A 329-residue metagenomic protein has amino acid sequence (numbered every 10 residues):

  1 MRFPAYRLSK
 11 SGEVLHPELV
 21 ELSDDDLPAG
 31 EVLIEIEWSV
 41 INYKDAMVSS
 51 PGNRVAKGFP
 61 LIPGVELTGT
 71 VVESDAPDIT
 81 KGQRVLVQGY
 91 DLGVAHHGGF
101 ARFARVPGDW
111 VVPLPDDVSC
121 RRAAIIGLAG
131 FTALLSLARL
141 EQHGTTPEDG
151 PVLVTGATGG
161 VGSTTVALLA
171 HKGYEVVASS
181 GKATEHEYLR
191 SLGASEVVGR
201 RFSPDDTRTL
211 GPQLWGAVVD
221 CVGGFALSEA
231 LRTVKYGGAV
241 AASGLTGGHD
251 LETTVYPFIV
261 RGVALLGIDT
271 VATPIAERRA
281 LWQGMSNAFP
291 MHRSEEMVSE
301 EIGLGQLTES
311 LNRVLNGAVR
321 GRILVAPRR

Functional and structural regions predicted by a protein language model:
D25-I41, G52-D91: Glycine-rich beta-strand-centered segment in the early N-terminal region that forms part of a ligand/cofactor-binding
E66, Q83-R84, F103, P151 (+2 more regions): Residue-level marker of beta-strand positions
L86, G216-V219, A241: N-terminal Rossmann-like NAD(P) cofactor-binding module of classical short-chain dehydrogenase/reductase
V87-L153: NAD(P)H dinucleotide-binding glycine-rich loop of Rossmann-like/cofactor-binding domains, especially the beta1-alpha1
G130, G156-S163, G223: Glycine-rich NAD(P) Rossmann-fold beta1-alpha1 loop
A170-A226, Q283: Adenosine-nucleotide cofactor-binding segment
F225-M291, A326-R329: Glycine-rich phosphate-binding loop and adjacent beta-alpha segment of Rossmann(oid) nucleotide-cofactor-binding
R279-R329: C-terminal hydrophobic helical "lid"/dimerization subdomain of Rossmann-like NAD(P)H-dependent oxidoreductases
